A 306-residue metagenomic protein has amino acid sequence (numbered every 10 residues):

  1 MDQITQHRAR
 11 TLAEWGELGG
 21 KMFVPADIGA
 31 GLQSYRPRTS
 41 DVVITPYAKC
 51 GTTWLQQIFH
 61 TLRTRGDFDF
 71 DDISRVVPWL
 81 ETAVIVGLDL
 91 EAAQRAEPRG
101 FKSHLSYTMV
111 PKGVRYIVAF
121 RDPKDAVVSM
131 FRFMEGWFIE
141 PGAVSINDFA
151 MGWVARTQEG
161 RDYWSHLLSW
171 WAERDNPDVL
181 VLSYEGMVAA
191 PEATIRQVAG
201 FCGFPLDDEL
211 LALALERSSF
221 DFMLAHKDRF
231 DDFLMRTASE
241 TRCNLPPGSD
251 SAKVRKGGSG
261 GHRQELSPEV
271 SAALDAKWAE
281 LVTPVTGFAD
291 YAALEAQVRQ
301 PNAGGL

Functional and structural regions predicted by a protein language model:
M1-L182, E192, D228, L245-G248 (+1 more regions): PAPS-dependent sulfotransferase catalytic domain
T53-R65, V181-L206, A214, F222: PAPS/PAP-binding and catalytic site of the sulfotransferase fold
F70-V77, D208-E216: A generic structural motif
G203-L213, M223, P284, F288-L294: Short, surface-exposed acidic
R217-S249: Short acidic/His-enriched helical or mixed secondary-structure segments at domain edges of catalytic enzymes and some
